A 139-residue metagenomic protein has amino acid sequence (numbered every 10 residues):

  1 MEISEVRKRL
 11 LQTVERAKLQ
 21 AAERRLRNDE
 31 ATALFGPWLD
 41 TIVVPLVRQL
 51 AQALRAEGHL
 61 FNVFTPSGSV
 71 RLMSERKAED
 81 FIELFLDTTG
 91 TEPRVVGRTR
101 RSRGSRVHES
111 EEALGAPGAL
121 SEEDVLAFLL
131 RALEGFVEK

Functional and structural regions predicted by a protein language model:
M1-A21: Extended acidic low-complexity intrinsically disordered regions
R16-E57: Contiguous, amphipathic alpha-helical segments that mediate oligomerization or scaffolding in large protein assemblies
H59-I82: Ser/Thr-rich, low-complexity intrinsically disordered terminal regions
S74-D124: Intrinsically disordered, low-complexity regulatory segments enriched in Ser/Thr/Pro and charged residues
A119-E138: Well-ordered alpha/beta subsegment
